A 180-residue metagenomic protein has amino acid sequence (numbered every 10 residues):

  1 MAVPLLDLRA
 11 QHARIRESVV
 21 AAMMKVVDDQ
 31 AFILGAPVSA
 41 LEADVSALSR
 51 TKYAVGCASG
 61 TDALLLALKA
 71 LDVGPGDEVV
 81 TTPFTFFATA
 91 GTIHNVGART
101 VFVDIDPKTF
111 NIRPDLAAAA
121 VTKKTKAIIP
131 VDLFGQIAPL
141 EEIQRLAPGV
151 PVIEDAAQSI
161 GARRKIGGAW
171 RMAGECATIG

Functional and structural regions predicted by a protein language model:
M1-A31, A36: N-terminal "arm"/small-domain region of PLP-dependent enzymes with the aminotransferase-like
V3, T100, V150-P151: Hydrophobic "anchor" residues on beta-strands that sit immediately upstream of conserved functional sites
D7, M23, V45, A63 (+6 more regions): Generic structural signal for small/hydrophobic residues in well-ordered secondary structure, especially within
V20, M24, E42-S46, L65 (+4 more regions): Solvent-exposed, non-membrane alpha-helical residues enriched in polar/charged side chains
D29-E78, T92-V96, F102-D104: Phosphate-binding glycine-rich loop
F84, A98, I105-P107, L133: Active-site loop/turn elements of alpha/beta-hydrolase fold enzymes, especially the short glycine-/histidine-rich
T85-A90: Conserved coil-to-alpha-helix start sites within the AMP-binding
K108-I179: Active-site phosphate-binding strand-loop segment of PLP-dependent enzymes
